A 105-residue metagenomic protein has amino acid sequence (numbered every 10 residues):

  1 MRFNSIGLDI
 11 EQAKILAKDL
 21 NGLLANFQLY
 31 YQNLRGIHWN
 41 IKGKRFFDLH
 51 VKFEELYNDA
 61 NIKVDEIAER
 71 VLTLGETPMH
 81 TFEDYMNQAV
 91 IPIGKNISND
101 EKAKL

Functional and structural regions predicted by a protein language model:
R2-L23: Disorder-to-helix initiation segments
L8-I15, Y30-E55: Helix-loop segments that flank and shape redox-cofactor active sites
D9, T81, S98-D100: Helix N-cap and loop-to-helix transition residues
L16-N26, Y30, L56, L105: Amphipathic alpha-helix face/heptad-repeat signature
L23-W39, I67-R70: Long, well-ordered alpha-helical segments
R35, E83-N87: Mobile beta-alpha loop/short-helix "lid" or hinge segments that flank ligand
R45-D84: Conserved alpha-helical segments that form or flank metal/cofactor-binding pockets of metalloenzymes
Q88-L105: Acidic/histidine-rich alpha-helical segments that form the ligand environment of transition-metal centers
